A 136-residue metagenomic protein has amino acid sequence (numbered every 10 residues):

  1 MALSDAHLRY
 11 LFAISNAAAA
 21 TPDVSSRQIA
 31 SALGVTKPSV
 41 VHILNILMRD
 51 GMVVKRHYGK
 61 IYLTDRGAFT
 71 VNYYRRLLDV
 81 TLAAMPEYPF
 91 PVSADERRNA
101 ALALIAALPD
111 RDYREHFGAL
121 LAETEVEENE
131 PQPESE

Functional and structural regions predicted by a protein language model:
M1-S4, E87-P89: Short amphipathic alpha-helical boundary/capping segments
A2-V35: N-terminal helix-turn-helix DNA-binding core of bacterial DNA-binding proteins
P38-V41: Key DNA-contact positions within bacterial/archaeal DNA-binding proteins
L44-N45: Short, hydrophobic-biased segments on the C-terminal half of alpha helices that form "recognition helices"
M48-Y58: A short, conserved structural fragment
G59-L77: Basic, amphipathic "hinge/linker" alpha-helix immediately C-terminal to the N-terminal HTH DNA-binding motif
Y74-P89: Alpha-helical linker/hinge and terminal dimerization helices associated with HTH transcriptional regulators
R98-E136: C-terminal regulatory/oligomerization modules of transcriptional regulators
